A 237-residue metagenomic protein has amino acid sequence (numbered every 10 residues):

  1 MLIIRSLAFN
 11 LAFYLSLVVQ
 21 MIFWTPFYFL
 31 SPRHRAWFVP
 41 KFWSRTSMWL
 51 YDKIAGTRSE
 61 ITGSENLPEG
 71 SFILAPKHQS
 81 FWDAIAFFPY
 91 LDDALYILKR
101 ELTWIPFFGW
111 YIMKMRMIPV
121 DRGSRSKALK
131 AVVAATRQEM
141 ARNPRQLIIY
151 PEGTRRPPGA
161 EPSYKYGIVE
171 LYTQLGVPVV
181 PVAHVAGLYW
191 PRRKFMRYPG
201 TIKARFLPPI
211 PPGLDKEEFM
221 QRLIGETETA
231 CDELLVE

Functional and structural regions predicted by a protein language model:
M1, S59-T62, V236-E237: Soluble, non-transmembrane catalytic domains of enzymes that act on hydrophobic metabolites at membranes
I3, L129-E237: Non-catalytic C-terminal accessory region of glycerolipid acyltransferases and related lyso-lipid remodeling enzymes
I4-F29: A hydrophobic membrane-anchoring feature enriched in long, contiguous, low-charge segments that mark signal-anchor
M21-K41, D52-I54, P68-R125: Catalytic core of membrane glycerolipid acyltransferases/transacylases, capturing the structured, soluble-facing
R45-T57: A generic, lipid-embedded transmembrane alpha helix
I61, I118-D121, P212: Short acidic-hydrophobic, aromatic-tinged amphipathic segments that line or gate anion-handling sites
I61, L74, Y96-I97, A204-F206: Generic preference for hydrophobic
G63-L67: Glycine-rich helix-loop-beta junction characteristic of Rossmann-like nucleotide cofactor-binding loops
